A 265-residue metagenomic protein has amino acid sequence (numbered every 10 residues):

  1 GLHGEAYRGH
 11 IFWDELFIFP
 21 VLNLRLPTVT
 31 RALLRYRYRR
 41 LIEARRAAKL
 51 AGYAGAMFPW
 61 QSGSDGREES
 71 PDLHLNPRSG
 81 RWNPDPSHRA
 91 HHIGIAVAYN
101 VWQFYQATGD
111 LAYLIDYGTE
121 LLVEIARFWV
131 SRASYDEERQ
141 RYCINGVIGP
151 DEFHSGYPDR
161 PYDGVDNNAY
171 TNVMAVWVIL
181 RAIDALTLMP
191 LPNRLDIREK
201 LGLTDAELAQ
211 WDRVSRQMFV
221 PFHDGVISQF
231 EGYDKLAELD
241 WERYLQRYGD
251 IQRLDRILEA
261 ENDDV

Functional and structural regions predicted by a protein language model:
G1-P20, L24-V265: Acidic, mature catalytic/reactive cores of soluble proteins
